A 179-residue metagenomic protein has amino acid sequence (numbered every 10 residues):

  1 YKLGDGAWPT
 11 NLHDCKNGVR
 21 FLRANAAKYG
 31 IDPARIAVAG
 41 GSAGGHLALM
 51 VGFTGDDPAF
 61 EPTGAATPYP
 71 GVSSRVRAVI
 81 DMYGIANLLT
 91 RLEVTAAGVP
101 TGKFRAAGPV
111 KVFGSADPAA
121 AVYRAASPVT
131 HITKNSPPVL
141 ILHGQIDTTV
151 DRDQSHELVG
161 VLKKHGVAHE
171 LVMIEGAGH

Functional and structural regions predicted by a protein language model:
Y1-D5: Conserved alpha/beta-hydrolase
N17-A97: Primarily recognizes the serine-hydrolase "nucleophile elbow" in alpha/beta-hydrolase and SGNH/GDSL folds
P33-R35, S74-A78, S136-V139, H165-E170: Loop/turn elements at helix/coil->beta-strand transitions in domains of secreted/extracellular proteins
G52-A66, T90-H131, P137, K164: Mobile cap/lid helix-loop segments that gate and shape the active-site cleft of serine hydrolases
I85, Q145-D147, G176-G178: Acidic beta-to-alpha connecting loop that harbors the catalytic carboxylate
N135, I141-H143, D147: Short beta-strand/loop motif that positions the catalytic acidic residue of the alpha/beta-hydrolase fold
T148-E157: Conserved alpha/beta-hydrolase "acid-adjacent" motif
K163-H179: Catalytic histidine neighborhood in serine/cysteine hydrolases with alpha/beta-hydrolase-type architecture
